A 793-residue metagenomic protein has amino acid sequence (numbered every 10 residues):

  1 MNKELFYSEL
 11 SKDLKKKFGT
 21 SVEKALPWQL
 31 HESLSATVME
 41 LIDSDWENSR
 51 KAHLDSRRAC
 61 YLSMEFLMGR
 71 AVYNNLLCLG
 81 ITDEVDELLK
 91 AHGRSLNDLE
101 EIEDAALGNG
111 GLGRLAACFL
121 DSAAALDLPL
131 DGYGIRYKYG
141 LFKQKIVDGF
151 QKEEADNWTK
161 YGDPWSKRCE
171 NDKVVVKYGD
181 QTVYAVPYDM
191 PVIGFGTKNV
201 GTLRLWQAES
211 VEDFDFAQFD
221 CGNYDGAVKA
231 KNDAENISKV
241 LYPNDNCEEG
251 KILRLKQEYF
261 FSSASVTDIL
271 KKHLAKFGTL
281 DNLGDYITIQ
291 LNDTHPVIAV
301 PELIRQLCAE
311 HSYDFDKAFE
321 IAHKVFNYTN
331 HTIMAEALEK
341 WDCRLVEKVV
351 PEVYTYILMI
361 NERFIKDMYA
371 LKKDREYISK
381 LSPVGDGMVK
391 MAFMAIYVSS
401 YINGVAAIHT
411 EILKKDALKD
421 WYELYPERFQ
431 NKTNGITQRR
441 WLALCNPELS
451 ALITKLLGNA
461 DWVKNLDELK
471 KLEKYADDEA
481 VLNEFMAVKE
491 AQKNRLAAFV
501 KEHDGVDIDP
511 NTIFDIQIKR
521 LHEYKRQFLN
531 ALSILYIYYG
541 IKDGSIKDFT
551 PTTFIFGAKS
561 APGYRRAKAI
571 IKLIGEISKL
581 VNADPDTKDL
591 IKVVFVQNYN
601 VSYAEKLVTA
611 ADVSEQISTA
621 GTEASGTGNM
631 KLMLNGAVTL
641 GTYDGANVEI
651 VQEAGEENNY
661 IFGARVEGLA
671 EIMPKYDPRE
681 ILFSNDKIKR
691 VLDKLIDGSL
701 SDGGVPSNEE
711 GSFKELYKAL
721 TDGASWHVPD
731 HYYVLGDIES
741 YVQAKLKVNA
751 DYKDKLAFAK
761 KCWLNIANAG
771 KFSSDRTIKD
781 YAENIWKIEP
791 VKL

Functional and structural regions predicted by a protein language model:
M1-L793: A conserved ligand/cofactor-binding region detector
